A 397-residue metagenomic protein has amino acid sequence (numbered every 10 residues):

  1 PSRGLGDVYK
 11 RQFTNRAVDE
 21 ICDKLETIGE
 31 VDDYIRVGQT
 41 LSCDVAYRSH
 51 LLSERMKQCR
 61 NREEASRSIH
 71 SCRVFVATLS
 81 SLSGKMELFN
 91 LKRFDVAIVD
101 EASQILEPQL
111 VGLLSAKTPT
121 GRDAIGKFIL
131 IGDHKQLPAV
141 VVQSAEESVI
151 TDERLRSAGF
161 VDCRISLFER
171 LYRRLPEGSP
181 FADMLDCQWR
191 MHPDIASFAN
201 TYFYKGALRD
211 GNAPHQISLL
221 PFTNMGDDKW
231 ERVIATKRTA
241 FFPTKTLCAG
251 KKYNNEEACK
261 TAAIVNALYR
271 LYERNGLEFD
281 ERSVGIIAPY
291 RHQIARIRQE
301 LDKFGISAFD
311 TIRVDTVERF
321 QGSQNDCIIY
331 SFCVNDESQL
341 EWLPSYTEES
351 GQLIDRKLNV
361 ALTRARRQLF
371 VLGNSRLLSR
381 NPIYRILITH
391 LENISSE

Functional and structural regions predicted by a protein language model:
P1-L5: Extracellular interaction modules
G6, Q12-E20, I28-G29, S80-L82 (+2 more regions): Conserved helicase motor core of SF1/SF2 NTP-dependent helicases
G6-K57, A77: P-loop NTPase Walker
D23, R67, Q299: Surface-exposed charge patches
I28, D33, A65, S71-F75 (+1 more regions): Hydrophobic, well-ordered secondary-structure scaffolds
A46-R73, F309, V317-I328, N335: Conserved motor-coupling elements within RecA-like helicase/translocase cores
